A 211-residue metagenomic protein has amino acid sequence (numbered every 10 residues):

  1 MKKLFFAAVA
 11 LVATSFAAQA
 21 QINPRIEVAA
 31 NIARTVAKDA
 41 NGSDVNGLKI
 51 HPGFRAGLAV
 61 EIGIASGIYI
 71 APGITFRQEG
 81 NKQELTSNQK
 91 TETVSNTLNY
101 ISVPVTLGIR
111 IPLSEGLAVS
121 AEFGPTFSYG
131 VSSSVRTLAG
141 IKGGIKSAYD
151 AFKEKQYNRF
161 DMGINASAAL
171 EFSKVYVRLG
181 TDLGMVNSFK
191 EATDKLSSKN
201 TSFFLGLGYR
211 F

Functional and structural regions predicted by a protein language model:
M1-E27, L207-F211: Bacterial Sec-dependent N-terminal signal peptides
Q19-Q21, A71, Q78: Glutamine-centric residue-chemistry signal
A20-I22, A65-G67, P112-A118: Short loop/turn motifs that connect adjacent beta-strands in outer-membrane beta-barrel proteins
I22-Y69: Start-of-domain marker
V28-A30, F54-I64, I74-F76, V103-I109 (+4 more regions): Residues on the lipid-exposed face of transmembrane beta-strands in outer-membrane beta-barrel proteins
T35-H51, E79-Y100, S128-N165, M185-K190 (+1 more regions): Extracellular/periplasm-exposed beta-strand and loop segments of Gram-negative cell-envelope proteins, dominated by
G73, Q78-P125: Hydrophobic, well-structured mid-protein blocks that either form specific transmembrane helices
Y176-L179, N187-F189: Substrate-binding/catalytic groove segments of enzymes that remodel or degrade extracellular structural polymers
